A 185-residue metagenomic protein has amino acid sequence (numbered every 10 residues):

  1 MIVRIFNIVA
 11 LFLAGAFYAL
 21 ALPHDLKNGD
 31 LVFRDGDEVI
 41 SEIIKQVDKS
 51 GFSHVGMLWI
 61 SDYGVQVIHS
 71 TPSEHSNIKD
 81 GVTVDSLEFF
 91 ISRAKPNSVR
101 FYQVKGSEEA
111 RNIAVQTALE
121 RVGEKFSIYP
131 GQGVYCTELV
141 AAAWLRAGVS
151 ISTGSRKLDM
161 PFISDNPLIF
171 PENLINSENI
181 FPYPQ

Functional and structural regions predicted by a protein language model:
V3-L11: Sec-dependent signal peptide recognition, specifically the positively charged N-region followed immediately by
A10-A21: Hydrophobic h-region of N-terminal signal peptides that target proteins for export in Gram-negative bacteria
N28-V32: Loop/turn positions that initiate beta-strands
R34-R100, E124-V134: Glycine-rich catalytic cores of cysteine/serine-nucleophile enzymes that process amide/ester linkages in cell-envelope
D35, V104, T117-K125, A142-S150: Structured segments of extracytoplasmic/periplasmic soluble domains in secreted or envelope-associated proteins
A110-A118, C136-L139, A143: Stable alpha-helical elements in mature extracytoplasmic
S127-Q185: Activation targets extended, charge/polar-rich intrinsically disordered C-terminal tails
